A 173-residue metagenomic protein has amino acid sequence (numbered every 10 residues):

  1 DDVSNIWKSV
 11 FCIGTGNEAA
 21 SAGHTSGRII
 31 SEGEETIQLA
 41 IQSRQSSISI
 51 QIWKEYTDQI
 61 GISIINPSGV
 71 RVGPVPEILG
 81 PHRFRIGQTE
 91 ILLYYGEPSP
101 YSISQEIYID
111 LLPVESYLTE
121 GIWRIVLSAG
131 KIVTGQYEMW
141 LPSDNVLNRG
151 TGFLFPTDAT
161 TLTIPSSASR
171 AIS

Functional and structural regions predicted by a protein language model:
D1-S173: Loop-rich non-cytosolic ectodomains and luminal regions
